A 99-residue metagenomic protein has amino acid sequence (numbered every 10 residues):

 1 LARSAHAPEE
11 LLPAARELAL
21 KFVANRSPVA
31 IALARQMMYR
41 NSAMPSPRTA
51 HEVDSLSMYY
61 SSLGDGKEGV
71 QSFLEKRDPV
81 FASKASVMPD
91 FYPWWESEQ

Functional and structural regions predicted by a protein language model:
A2-T49, Y59, G64, V80-Q99: C-terminal long alpha-helix characteristic of the crotonase
L74-E75: Residues that scaffold, gate, or flank divalent-cation-dependent active/transport sites
